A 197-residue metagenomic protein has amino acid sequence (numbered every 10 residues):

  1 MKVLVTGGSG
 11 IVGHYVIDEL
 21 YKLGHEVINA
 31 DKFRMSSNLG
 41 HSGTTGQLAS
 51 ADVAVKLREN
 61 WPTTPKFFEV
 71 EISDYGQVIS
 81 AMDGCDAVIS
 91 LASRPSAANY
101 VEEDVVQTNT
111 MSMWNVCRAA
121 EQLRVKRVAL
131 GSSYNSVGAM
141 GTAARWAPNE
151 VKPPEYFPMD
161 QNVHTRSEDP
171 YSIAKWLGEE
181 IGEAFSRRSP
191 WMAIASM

Functional and structural regions predicted by a protein language model:
V3-L23: N-terminal Rossmann NAD(P)H-binding glycine-rich loop of SDR-like oxidoreductase domains
T6, A30, V88-A92, V128-Y134 (+1 more regions): SDR active-site strand-loop-helix element
K32-N60: Glycine-rich phosphate-binding loop and adjoining beta1-alpha1-beta2 segment of Rossmann-like nucleotide-binding folds
L39-H41, A97-D104, A139-A143: Conserved catalytic-core motifs of eukaryotic protein kinase domains, centered on the activation segment
W61-T108: NAD(P)H-binding glycine-rich loop region in Rossmannoid oxidoreductase-like domains and their noncatalytic homologs
V88, Y100-A129: NAD(P)-cofactor binding segment of oxidoreductase domains
N115-E168: Conserved Rossmann-fold NAD(P)-dependent oxidoreductase catalytic core, especially the SDR/UDP-sugar
E155-F157, H164-M192: Active-site Tyr-X1-5-Lys
